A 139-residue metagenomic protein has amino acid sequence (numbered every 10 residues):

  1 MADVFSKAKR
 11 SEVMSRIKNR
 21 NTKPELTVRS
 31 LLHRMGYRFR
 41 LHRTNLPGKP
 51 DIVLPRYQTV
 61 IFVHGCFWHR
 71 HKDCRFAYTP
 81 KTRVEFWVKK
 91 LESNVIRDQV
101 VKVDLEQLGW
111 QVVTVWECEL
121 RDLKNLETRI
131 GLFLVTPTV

Functional and structural regions predicted by a protein language model:
M1-V139: Nucleic-acid endo/exonuclease domains
